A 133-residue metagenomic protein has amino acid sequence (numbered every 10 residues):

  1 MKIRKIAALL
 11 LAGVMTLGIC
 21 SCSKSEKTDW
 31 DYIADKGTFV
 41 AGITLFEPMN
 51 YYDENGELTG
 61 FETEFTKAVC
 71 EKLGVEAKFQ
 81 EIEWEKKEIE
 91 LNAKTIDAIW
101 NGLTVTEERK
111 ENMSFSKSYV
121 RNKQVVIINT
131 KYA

Functional and structural regions predicted by a protein language model:
M1-L10: Bacterial N-terminal signal peptides that target proteins for export
L9-A12, K94: Enrichment for repetitive, rod-forming helical segments
L11, G37, N122: Residues that flank catalytic or metal-binding motifs in active/ligand-binding sites
L11, S23-S25: Acidic, proline-/serine-/threonine-rich low-complexity intrinsically disordered repeat tracts
G18-S21: C-terminal motif of bacterial Sec signal peptides marking the signal peptidase cleavage site
E26-L103: Extracytoplasmic small-molecule ligand-binding "clamshell" domains of the periplasmic binding protein/Venus flytrap
V75-F79, E83-K86, A93, L103-E111 (+1 more regions): A conserved helix-loop-strand patch within extracytoplasmic ligand-binding domains of the periplasmic binding
